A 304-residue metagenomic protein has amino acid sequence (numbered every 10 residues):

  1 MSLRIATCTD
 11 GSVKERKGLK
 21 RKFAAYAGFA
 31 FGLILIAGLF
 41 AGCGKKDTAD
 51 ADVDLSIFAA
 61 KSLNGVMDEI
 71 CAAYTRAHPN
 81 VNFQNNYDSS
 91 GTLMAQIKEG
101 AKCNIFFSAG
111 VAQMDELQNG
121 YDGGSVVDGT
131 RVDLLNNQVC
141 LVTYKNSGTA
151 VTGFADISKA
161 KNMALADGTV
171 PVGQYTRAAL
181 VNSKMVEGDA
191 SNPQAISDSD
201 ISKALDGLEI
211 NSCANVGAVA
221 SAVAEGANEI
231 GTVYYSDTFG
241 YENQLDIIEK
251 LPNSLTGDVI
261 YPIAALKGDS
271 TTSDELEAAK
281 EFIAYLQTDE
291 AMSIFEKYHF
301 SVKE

Functional and structural regions predicted by a protein language model:
M1, I5, V13, I34-I36: Short hydrophobic transmembrane-like helices used for membrane targeting/insertion
S2-R4, L19-A25: Positively charged n-region of N-terminal signal peptides that target proteins for export
F23-K45: Sec-dependent N-terminal signal peptides of Gram-positive bacterial secreted proteins and lipoproteins
C43-A77, N82, G91, V111 (+3 more regions): Exported/periplasmic ABC-transporter solute-binding proteins
S90-G124, T238-Y241: Pocket-flanking alpha-helical
